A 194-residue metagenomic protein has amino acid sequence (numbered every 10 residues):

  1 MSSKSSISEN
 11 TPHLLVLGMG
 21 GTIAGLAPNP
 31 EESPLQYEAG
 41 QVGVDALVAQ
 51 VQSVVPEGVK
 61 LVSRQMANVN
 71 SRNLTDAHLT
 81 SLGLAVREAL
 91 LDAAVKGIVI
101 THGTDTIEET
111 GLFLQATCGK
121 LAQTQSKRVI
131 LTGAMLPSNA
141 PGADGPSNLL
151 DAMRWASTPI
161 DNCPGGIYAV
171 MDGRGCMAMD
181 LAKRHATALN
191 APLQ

Functional and structural regions predicted by a protein language model:
S2-Q194: Active-site histidine-anchored catalytic micro-motif
